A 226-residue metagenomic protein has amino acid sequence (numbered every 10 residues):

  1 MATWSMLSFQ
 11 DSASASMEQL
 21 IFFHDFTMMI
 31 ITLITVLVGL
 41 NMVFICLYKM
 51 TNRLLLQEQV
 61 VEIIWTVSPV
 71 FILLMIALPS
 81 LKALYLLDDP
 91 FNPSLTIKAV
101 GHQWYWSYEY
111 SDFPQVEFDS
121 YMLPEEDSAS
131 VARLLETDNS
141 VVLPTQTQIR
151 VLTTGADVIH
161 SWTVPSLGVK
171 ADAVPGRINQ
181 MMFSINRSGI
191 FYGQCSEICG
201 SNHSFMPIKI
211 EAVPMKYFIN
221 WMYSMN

Functional and structural regions predicted by a protein language model:
M1-F23, L47-V60, I64-N226: Non-transmembrane, membrane-proximal soluble domains of secreted or membrane proteins
F26-T27: Juxtamembrane interface helix immediately N-terminal to a transmembrane segment
I31: Active-site-proximal cofactor/substrate-binding loop regions of enzyme domains
T35-L47: Central hydrophobic cores of alpha-helical transmembrane segments in multi-pass inner-membrane proteins across all
